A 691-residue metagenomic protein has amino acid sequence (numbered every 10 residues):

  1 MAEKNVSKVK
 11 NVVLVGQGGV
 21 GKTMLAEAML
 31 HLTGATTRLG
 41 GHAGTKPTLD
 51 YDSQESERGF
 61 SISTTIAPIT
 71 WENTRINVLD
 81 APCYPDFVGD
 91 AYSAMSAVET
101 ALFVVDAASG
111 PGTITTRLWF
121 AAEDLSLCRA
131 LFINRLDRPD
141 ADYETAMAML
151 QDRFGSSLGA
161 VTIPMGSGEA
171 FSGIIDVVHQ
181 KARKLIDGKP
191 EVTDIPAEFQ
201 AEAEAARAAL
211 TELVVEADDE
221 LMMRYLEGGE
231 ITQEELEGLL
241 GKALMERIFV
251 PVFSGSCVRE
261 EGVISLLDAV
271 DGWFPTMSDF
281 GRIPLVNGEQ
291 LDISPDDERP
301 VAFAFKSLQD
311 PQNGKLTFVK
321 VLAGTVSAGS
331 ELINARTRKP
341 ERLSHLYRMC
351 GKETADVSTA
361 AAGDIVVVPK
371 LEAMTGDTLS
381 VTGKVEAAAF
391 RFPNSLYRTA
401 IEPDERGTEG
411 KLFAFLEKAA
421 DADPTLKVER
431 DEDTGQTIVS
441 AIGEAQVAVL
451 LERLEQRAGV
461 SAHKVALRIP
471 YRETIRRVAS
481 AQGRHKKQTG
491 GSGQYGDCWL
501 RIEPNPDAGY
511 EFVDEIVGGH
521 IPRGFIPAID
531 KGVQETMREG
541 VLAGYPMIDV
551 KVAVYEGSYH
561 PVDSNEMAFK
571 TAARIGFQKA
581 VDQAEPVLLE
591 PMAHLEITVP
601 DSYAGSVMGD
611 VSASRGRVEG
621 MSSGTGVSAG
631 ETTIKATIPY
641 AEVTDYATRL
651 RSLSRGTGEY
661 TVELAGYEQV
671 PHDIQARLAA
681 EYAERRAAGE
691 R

Functional and structural regions predicted by a protein language model:
M1-R691: Structural and coupling elements of P-loop NTPases
